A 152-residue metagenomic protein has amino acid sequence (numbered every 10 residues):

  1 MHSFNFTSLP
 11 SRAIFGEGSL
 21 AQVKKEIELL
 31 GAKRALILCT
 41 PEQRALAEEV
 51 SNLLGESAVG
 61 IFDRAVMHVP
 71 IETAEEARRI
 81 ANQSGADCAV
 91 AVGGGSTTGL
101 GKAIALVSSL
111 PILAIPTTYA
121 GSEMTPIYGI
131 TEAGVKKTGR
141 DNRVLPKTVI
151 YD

Functional and structural regions predicted by a protein language model:
M1-C88: ATP/NTP phosphate-donor binding region
N5-S8, V59, T97, I115 (+1 more regions): Sparse, context-dependent recognition of short Cys/His-centered cofactor- or disulfide-binding micro-motifs
S11, A21, K25, L106-D152: A glycine/threonine-rich phosphate-anchoring loop and its flanking beta-alpha core in nucleotide/phosphate-binding
I14, A91-G93, I127: Short glycine/serine/threonine-biased micro-segments
V23, A45, G99-L100, E123: Glycine/Thr-rich phosphate-binding loops of Rossmann-like dinucleotide-binding domains
V50-L53, E76-A77, I104-V107, P126-I130: Short, glycine/charged-enriched secondary-structure capping and boundary segments
V66-P70, V90-G94, N142-T148: Short C-terminal domain-edge/linker segments immediately following a structured domain
A81-I104, S108-Y119: A short, small-residue-rich loop immediately preceding and capping a beta-strand
